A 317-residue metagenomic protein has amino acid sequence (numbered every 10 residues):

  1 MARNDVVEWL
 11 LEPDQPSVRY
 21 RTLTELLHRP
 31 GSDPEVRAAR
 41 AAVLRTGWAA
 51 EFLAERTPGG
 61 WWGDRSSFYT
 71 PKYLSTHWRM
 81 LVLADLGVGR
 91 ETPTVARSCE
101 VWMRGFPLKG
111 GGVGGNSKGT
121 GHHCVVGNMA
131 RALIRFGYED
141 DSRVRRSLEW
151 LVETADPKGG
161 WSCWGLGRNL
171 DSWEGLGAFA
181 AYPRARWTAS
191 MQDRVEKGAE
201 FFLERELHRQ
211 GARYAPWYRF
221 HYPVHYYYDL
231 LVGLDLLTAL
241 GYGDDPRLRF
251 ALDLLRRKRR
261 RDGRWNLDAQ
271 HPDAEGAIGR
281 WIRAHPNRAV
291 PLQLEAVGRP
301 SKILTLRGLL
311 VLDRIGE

Functional and structural regions predicted by a protein language model:
M1-E317: Preference for long, amphipathic alpha-helical scaffolds in soluble/luminal domains and all-alpha bundles
